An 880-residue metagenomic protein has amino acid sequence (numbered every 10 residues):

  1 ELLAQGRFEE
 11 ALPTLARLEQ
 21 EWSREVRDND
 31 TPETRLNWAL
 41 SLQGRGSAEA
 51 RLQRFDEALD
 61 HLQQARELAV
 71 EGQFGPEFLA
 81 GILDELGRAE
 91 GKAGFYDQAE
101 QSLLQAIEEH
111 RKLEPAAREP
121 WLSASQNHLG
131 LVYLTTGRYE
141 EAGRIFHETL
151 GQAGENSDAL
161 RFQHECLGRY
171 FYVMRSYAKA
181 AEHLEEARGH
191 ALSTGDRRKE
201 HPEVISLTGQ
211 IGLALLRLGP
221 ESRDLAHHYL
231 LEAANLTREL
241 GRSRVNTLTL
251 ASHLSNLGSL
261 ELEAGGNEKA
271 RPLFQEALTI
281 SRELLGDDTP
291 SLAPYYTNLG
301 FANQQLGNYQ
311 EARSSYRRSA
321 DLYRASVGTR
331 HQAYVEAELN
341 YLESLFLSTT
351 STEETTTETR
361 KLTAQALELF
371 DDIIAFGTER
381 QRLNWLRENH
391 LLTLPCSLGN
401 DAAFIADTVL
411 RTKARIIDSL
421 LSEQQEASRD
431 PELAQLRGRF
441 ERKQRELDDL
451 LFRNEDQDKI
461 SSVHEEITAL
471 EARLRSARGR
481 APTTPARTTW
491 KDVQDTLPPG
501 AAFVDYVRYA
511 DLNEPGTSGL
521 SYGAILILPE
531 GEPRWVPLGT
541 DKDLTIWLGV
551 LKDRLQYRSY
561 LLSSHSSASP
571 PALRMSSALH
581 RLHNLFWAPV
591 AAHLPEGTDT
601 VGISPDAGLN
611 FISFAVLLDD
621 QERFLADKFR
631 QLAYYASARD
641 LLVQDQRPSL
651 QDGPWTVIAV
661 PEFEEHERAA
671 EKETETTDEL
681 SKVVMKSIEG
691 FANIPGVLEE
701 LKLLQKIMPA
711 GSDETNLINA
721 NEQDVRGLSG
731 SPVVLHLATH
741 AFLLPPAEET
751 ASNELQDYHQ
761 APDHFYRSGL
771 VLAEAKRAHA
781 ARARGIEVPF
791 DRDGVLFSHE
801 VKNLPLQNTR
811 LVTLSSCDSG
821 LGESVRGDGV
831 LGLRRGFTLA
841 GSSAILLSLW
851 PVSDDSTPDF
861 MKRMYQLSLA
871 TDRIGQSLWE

Functional and structural regions predicted by a protein language model:
E1-A4, E33-R51, E77-K92, P120-T135 (+6 more regions): Conserved alpha-helical positions within TPR/SEL1-like repeat arrays
F8, F55, Y96, Y139 (+7 more regions): TPR-repeat structural position
L15, W22-N29, E49, A69-V70 (+10 more regions): Eukaryotic all-alpha helical interaction scaffolds
R27-L36, Q73-L79, P115-L122, G154-L160 (+7 more regions): Helix N-cap/loop-to-helix boundary motif
L231, N235, H253, E268 (+8 more regions): Alpha-helical solenoid repeat scaffolds used for protein-protein interaction
D458, S462-E465, A472-E880: Catalytic cores of enzymes
